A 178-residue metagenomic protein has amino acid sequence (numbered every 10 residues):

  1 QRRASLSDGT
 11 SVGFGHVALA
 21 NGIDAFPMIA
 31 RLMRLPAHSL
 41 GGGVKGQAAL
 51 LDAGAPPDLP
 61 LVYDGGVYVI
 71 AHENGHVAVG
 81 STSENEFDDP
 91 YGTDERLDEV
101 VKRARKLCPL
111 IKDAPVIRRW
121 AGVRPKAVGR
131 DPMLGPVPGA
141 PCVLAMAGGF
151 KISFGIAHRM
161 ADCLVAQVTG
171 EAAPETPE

Functional and structural regions predicted by a protein language model:
Q1-S5: A conserved short coil-to-beta-strand element within the FAD-binding core of flavoproteins
S7-G9: Glycine-centered tight beta-turn/hairpin loop motif at sheet-sheet or coil-to-beta transitions
S11-L59, P90-T93, L110-I111: Central helical "cap/lid" subdomain
N21-G22, T82, G148: Short, well-ordered beta-to-alpha junction loops that form the rim of enzyme active sites and present histidine/acidic
A25-F26, E86-F87, I152-S153: Short, acidic Gly/Pro/Ser/Thr-rich loop/turn segments
H38, P56-A140: Active-site lid/adjacent beta-loop-alpha segment flanking the redox-cofactor pocket in flavoenzymes
L110-E178: C-terminal catalytic lobe of FAD-dependent flavoproteins
